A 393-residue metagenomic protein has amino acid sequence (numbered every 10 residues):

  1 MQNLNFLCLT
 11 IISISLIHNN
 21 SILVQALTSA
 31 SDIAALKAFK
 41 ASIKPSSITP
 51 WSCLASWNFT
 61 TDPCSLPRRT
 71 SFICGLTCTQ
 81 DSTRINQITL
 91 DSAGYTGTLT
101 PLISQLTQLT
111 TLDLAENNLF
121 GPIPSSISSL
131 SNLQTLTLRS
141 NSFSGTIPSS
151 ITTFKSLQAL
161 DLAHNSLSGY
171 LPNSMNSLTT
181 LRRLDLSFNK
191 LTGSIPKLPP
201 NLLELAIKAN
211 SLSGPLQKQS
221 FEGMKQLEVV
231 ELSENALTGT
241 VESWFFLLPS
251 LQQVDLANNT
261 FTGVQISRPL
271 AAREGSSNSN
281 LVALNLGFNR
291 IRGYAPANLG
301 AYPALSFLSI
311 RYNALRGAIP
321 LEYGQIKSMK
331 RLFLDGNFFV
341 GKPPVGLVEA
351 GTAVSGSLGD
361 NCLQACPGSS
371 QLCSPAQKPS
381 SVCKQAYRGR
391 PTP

Functional and structural regions predicted by a protein language model:
Q2-I73: Surface-exposed cap/linker segments adjacent to membranes
L36, P45, L203, M224-E228 (+5 more regions): Membrane-proximal ectodomain caps of single-pass cell-surface receptors
K44-T98, K218, Q265-G275, P367-S369 (+2 more regions): LRR flanking "cap" motifs
T77-S126: LRR N-terminal entry segment and analogous cap-like coil->beta motifs
D81, Q105, S128-S129, S150-T153 (+8 more regions): C-terminal capping segment of individual leucine-rich repeats
A93, L114-N117, L138-N141, L162-N165 (+8 more regions): Consensus "Asn ladder" position of solenoid repeat domains
L99-S104, I123-S125, S144-S149, S168-N173 (+8 more regions): The feature encodes a structural signal of leucine-rich repeats
